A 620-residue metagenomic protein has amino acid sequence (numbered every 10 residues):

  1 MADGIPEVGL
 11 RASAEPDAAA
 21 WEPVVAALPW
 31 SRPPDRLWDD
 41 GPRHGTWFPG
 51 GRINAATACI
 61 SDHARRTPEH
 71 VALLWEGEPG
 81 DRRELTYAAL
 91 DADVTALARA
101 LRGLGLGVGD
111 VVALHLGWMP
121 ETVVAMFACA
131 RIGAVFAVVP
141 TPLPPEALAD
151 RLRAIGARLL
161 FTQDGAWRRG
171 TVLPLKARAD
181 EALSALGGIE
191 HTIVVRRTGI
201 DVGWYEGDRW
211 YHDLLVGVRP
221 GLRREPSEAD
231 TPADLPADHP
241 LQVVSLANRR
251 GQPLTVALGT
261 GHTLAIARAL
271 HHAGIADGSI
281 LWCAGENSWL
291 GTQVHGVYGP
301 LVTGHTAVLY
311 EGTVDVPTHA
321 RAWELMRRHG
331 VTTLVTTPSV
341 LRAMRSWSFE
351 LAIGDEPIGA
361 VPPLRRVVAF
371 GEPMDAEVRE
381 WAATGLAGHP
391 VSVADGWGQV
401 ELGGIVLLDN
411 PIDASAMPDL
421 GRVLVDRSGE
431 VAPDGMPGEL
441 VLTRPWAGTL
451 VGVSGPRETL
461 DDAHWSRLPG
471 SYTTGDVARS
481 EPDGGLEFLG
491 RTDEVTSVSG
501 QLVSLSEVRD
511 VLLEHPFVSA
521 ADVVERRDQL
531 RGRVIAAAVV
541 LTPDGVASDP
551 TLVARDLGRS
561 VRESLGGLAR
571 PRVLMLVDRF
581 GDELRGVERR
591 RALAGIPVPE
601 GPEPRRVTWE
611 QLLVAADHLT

Functional and structural regions predicted by a protein language model:
A56, L73-M126, P144-A149, Y211 (+1 more regions): Conserved AMP-binding/adenylate-forming core of the ANL superfamily
P68-V71, I193-V194, G199-I200, Y205-Q252 (+3 more regions): Conserved pre-ATP/AMP-binding loop-to-beta segment of ANL
L114, L143-D164, A179, L334 (+5 more regions): AMP-binding/adenylate-forming catalytic core of the ANL superfamily
I132-H212, T337: Structural core segment of the AMP-binding/adenylate-forming
V194, L565-E588, R605-T620: AMP-binding/adenylate-forming catalytic domain of the ANL superfamily
R209-V216, Y298, V302, T333 (+3 more regions): Gly/Ser/Thr-rich phosphate-binding loop
T260-A284, S288-T333, S346-S348: Conserved AMP-binding/adenylation subdomain of ANL enzymes
D419, E430-P469, G485, Q501-V503: Conserved ATP/PPi-binding loop(s) of AMP-dependent carboxylate-activating enzymes
